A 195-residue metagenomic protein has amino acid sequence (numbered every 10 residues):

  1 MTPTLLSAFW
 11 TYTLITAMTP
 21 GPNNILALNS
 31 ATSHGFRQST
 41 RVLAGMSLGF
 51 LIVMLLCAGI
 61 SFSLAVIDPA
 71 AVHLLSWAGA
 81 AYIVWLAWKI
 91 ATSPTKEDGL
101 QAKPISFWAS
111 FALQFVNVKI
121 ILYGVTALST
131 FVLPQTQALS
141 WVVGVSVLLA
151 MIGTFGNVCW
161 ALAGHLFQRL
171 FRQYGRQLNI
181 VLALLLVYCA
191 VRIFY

Functional and structural regions predicted by a protein language model:
T2-A70, T126-V145: Juxtamembrane transmembrane-helix termini in multi-pass membrane transport proteins
S7-Y12, A81-V84, W108-A109, L148-L149: Short alpha-helical transmembrane interface motifs in multi-pass membrane proteins
M54-A58, V116-T126, L185-Y195: Hydrophobic alpha-helical transmembrane segments in multi-pass integral membrane proteins
L55-L56, G153-F167: Transmembrane alpha-helical segments of integral membrane proteins
V66-T95, G156, W160, L170-Y195: Selective transmembrane alpha-helices of multi-pass membrane proteins
T92-S106: Flexible cytoplasmic inter-helical loops of multi-pass small-molecule transporters
